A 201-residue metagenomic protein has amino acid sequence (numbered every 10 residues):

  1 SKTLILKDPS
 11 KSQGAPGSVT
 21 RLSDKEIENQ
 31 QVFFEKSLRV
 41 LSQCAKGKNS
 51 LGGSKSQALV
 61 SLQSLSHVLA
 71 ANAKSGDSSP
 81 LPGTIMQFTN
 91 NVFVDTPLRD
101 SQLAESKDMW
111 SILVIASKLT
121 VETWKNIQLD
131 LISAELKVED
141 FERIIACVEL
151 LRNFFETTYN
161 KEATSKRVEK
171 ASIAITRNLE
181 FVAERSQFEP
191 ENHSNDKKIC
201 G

Functional and structural regions predicted by a protein language model:
S1-G201: Extended alpha-helical scaffold regions
